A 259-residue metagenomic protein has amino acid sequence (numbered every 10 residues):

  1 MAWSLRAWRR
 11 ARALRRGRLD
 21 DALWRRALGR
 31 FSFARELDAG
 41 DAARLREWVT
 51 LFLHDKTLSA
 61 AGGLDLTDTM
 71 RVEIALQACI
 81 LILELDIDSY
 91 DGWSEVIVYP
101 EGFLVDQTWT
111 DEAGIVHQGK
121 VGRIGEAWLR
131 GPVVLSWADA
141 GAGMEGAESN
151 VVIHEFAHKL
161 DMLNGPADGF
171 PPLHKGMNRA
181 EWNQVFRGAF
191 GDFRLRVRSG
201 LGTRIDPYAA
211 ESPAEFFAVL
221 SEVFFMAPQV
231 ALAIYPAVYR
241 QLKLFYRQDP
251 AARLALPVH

Functional and structural regions predicted by a protein language model:
M1-A22: Charged, compositionally biased N-terminal leader segments and the immediate start of the first structured element
L14, L23, G29-S32, F52-L53 (+4 more regions): Metalloprotease/metallohydrolase-associated module, dominated by Zn2+-dependent proteases
D20, D38, D65-T67: Ser/Thr-centered flexible coil motifs
S32-F52: Acidic, metal/ion-handling microdomains and their immediate structural contexts
D38, A147-N164, A218: Active-site recognition of the HExxH zinc-binding catalytic motif
S59-R71: Short, charged early-sequence alpha-helical segments and their helix-coil boundaries
